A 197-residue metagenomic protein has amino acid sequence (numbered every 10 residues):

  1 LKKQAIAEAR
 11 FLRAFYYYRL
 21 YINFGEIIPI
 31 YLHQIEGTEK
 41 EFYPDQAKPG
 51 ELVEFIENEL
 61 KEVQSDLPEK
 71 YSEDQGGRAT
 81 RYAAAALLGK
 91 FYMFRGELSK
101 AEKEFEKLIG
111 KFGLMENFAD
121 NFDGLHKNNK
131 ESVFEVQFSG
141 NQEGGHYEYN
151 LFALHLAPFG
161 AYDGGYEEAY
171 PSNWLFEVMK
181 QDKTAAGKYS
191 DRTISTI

Functional and structural regions predicted by a protein language model:
L1-G76, R95-K100: Aromatic-anchored glycine-rich loop motif in surface-exposed flexible loops
K61-Q64, R78-I197: An aromatic- and glycine-enriched ligand-binding surface/loop that stacks and positions planar moieties
